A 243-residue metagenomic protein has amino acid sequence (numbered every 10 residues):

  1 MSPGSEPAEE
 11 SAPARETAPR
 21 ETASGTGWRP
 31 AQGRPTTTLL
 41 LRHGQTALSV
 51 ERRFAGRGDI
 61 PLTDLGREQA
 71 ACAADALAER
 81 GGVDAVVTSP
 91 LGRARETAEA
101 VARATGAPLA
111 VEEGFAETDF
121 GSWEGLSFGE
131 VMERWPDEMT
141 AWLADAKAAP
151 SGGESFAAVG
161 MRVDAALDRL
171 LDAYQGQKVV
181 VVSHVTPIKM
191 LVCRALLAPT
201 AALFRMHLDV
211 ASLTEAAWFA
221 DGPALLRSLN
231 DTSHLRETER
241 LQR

Functional and structural regions predicted by a protein language model:
M1-T26, P30-A107: Active-site-proximal alpha-helix that buttresses catalytic centers in soluble enzyme cores
G25-R29, T200-F204, Q242: Short, P/G- and charge-enriched loop/turn segments at secondary-structure junctions
A47, R93-R95, E117-D119, P187-K189: Short, active-site-adjacent cap segments at secondary-structure transitions
A71-A78, G160, D164-D172: Generic structural signal for well-ordered alpha-helical scaffold segments
T88-S89, M161, V182-S183: Short beta-strand scaffold positions
R103-D164, L225-N230, L241-R243: Phosphate-handling substructures
A165-P223: Active-site-adjacent alpha-helix immediately C-terminal to a catalytic or transition-state-stabilizing loop
